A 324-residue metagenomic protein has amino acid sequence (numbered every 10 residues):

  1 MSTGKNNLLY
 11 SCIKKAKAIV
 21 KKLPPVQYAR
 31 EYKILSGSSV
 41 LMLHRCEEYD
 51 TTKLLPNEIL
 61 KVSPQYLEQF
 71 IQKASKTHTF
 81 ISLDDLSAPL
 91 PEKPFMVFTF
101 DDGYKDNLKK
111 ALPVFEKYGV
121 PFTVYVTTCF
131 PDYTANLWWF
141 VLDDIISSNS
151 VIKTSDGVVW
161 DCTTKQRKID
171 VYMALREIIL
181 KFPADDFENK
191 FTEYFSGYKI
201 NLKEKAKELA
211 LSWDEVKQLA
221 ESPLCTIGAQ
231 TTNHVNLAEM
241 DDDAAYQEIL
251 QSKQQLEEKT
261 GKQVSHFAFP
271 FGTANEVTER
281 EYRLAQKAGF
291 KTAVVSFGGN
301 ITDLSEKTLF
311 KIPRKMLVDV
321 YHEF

Functional and structural regions predicted by a protein language model:
S2-F98, D106, L137, E221-S222 (+2 more regions): C-terminal active-site subregion of NodB/CE4 polysaccharide deacetylases
L41, E47, E116-N275, I312: Metal-dependent polysaccharide deacetylase catalytic core of the NodB/CE4 family, i.e., the active-site-bearing domain
L86, D101-G103, T127-C129: Beta-hairpin (beta-strand-turn-beta-strand) motif
F98-T99, I227: Residue-level marker for buried hydrophobic side chains located in beta-strands that build the well-ordered beta-sheet
D102-K109, V114: Short acidic, Gly/Ser-rich segments with clustered Asp/Glu that frequently serve as metal-coordination loops in enzyme
P113, K217, Y282-R283: Alpha-helical segments flanking ligand/cofactor-binding loops in enzyme cores
